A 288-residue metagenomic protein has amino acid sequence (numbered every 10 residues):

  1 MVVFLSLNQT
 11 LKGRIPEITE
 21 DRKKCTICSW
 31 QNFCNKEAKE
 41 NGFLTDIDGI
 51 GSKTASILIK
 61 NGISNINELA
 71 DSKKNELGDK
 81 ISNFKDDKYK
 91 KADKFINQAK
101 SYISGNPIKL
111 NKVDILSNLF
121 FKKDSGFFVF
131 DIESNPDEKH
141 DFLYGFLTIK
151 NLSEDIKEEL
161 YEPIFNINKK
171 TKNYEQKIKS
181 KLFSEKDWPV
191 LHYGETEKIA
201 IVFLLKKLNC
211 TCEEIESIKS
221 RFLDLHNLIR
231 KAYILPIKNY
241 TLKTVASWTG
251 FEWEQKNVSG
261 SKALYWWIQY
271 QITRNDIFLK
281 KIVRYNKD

Functional and structural regions predicted by a protein language model:
M1-L5, K157-L264: Conserved DEDDh/DEDDy metal-dependent 3′-5′ exonuclease domain
V3-N41, N61, V245-D288: Acidic, Mg2+-coordinating catalytic module of metal-dependent nucleases/exonucleases that use a two-metal-ion mechanism
I15, T45, S56-K60, S64-N67 (+8 more regions): Generic amphipathic alpha-helical segments used as scaffolds and interaction surfaces in large, multi-domain proteins
P16, C34, E68, E138 (+5 more regions): Intrinsically disordered or highly flexible coil/loop and linker segments, enriched in small and charged/polar residues
E17-T19, N118-F121, N135-P136, S180-E185 (+3 more regions): A general structural signal for short secondary-structure junctions and capping/turn motifs
T19-R22, H140, E216-F222: A short, structural micro-pattern
D21-K24, Q31-L152, K157-T171: C-terminal extensions
I132-P136, T148-K150, G194-E197, H226-I229 (+1 more regions): Short, flexible loop/turn elements at secondary-structure junctions
